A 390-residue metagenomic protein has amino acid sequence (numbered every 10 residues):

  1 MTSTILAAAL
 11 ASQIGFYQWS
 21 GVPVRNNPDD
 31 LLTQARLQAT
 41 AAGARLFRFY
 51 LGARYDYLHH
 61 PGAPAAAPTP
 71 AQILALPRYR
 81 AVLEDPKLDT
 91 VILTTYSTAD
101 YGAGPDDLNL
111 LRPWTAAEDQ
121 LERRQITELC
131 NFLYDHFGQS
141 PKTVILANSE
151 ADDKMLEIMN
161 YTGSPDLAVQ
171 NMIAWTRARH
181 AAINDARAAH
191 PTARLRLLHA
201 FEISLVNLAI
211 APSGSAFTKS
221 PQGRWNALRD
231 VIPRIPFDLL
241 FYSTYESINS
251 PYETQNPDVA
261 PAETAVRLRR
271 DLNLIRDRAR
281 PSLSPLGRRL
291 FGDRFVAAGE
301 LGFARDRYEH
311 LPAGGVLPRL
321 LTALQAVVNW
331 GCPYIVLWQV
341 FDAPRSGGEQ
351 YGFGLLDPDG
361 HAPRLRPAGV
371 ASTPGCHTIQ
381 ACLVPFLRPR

Functional and structural regions predicted by a protein language model:
T4-L58: Boundary/entry segment of secreted carbohydrate-active catalytic domains
Q13-Q18, R45-L51, T90-T94, V144-N148 (+4 more regions): Structural recognition of the beta-strand scaffold that forms the well-ordered cores of secreted hydrolase catalytic
Y17-V22, G52-R54, Y96-T98, S149-D152 (+4 more regions): Active-site beta-loop-alpha junctions enriched in small/polar residues
N26-D29, L58-V82, P86, T90-I92 (+2 more regions): Aromatic-rich peripheral "rim/lid" segments of glycoside hydrolase catalytic domains that contact and position glycan
D30-A35, A71-R80, A211-V231, L268-L283 (+1 more regions): Alpha-helical scaffolding within the catalytic cores of extracellular/periplasmic polymer-degrading hydrolases
Q34-A168, H190-L197, V206-L208: Substrate-binding cleft and catalytic face of glycoside hydrolase catalytic domains, especially the flexible beta-alpha
T143-N148, I173-K219, P285-A304, I335-V340: Aromatic-lined carbohydrate-recognition surfaces of secreted/lumenal glycan-active proteins
N226-E309: Glycoside hydrolase catalytic-domain groove-lining segments
